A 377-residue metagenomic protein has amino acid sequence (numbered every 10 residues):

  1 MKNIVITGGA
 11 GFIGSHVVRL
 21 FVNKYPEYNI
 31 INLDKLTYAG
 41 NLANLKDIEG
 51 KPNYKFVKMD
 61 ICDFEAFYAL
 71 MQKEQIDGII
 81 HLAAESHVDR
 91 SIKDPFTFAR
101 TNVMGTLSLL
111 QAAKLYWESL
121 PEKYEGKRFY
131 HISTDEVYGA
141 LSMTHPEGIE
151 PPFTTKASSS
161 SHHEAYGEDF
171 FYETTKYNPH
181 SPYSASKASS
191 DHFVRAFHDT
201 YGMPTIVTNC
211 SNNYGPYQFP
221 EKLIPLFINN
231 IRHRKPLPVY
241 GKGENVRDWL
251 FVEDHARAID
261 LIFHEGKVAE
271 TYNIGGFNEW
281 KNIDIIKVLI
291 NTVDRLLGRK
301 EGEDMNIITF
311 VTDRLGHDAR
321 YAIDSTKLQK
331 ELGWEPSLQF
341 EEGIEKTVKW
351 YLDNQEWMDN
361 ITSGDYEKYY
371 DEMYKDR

Functional and structural regions predicted by a protein language model:
M1-N213, F263, N282, K346 (+2 more regions): N-terminal Rossmann-like NAD(P)+-binding domain of SDR-like oxidoreductases, especially those catalyzing
I4, V17, I30, M59-C62 (+2 more regions): C-terminal substrate-binding subdomain of Rossmann-fold SDR/epimerase-dehydratase oxidoreductases
N41, G50, P216-P220, N278 (+2 more regions): Residue-level signature of the cytosolic catalytic core of signaling kinases
A43, S142, Q218, L250 (+1 more regions): Short, well-ordered secondary-structure micro-motifs
I48, H145, P220-I228, L289: A glycine/serine/threonine-rich, flexible loop-to-helix segment that serves as the NAD(P) cofactor-binding "lid"
T175, P179-S186, P216, P220 (+2 more regions): The catalytic Tyr-centered alpha-helix of NAD(P)H-dependent dehydrogenases
